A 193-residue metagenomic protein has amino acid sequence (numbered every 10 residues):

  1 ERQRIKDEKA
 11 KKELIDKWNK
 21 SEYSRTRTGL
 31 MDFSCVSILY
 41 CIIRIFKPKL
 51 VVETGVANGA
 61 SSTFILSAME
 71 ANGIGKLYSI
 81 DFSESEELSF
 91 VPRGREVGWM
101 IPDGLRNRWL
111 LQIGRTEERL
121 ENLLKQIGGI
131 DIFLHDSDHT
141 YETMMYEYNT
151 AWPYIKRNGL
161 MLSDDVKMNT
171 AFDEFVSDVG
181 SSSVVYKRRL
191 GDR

Functional and structural regions predicted by a protein language model:
E1-L30: Rossmann-like AdoMet
R25-R193: S-adenosylmethionine/decaboxylated-SAM
